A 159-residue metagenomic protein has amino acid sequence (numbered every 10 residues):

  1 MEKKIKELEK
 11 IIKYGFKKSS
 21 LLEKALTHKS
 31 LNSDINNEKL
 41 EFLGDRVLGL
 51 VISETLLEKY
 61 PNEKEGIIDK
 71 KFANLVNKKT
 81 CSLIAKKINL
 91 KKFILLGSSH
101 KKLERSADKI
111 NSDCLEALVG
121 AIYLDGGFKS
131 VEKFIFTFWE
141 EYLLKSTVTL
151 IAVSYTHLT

Functional and structural regions predicted by a protein language model:
M1-L158: Double-stranded RNA-binding/processing signature
